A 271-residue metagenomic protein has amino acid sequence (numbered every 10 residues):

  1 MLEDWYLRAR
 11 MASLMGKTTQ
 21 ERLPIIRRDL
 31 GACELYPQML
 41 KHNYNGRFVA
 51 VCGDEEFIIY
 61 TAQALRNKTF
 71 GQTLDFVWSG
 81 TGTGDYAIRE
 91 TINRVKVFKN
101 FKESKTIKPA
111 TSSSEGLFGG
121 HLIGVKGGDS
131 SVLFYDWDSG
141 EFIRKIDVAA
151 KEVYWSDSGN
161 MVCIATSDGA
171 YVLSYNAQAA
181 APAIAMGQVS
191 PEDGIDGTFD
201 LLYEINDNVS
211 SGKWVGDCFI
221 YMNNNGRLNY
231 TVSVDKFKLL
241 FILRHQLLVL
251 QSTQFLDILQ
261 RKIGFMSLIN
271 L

Functional and structural regions predicted by a protein language model:
M1-L271: WD40-like beta-propeller blades
